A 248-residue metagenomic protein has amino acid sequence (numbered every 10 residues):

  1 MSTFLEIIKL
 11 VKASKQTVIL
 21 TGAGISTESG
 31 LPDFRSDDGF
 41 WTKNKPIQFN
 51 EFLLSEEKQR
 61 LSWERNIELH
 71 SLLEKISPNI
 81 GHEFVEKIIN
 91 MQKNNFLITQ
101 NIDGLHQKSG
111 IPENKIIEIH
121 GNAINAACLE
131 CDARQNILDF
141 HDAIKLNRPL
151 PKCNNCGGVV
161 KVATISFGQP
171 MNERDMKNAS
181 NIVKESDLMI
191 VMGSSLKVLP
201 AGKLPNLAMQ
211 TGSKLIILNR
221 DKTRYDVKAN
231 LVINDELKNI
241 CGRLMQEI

Functional and structural regions predicted by a protein language model:
M1-I248: Conserved catalytic core of sirtuin-type NAD+-dependent deacylases
